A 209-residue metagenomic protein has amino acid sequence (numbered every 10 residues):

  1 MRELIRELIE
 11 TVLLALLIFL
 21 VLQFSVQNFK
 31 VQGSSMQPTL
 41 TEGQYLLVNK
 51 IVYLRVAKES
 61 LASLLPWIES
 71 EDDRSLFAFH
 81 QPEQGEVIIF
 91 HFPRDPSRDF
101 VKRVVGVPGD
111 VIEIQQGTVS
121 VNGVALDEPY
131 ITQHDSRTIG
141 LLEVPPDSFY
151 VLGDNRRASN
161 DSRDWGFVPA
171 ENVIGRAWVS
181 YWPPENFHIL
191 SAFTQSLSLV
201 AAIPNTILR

Functional and structural regions predicted by a protein language model:
R2-I5, L20-V21, Q27-K30, S35-R209: Soluble "head" domains of membrane/secretory-pathway proteins
I9-F24: Hydrophobic membrane-insertion alpha-helices, especially the h-region of bacterial N-terminal signal peptides
